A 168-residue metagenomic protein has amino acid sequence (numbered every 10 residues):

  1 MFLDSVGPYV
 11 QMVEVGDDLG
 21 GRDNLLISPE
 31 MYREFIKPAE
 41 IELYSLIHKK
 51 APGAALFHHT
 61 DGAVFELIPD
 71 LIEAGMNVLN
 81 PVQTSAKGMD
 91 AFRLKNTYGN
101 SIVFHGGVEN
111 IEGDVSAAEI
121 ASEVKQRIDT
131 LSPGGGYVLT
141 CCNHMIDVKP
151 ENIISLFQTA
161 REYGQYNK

Functional and structural regions predicted by a protein language model:
M1-K168: Active-site loop segments of alpha/beta catalytic cores
